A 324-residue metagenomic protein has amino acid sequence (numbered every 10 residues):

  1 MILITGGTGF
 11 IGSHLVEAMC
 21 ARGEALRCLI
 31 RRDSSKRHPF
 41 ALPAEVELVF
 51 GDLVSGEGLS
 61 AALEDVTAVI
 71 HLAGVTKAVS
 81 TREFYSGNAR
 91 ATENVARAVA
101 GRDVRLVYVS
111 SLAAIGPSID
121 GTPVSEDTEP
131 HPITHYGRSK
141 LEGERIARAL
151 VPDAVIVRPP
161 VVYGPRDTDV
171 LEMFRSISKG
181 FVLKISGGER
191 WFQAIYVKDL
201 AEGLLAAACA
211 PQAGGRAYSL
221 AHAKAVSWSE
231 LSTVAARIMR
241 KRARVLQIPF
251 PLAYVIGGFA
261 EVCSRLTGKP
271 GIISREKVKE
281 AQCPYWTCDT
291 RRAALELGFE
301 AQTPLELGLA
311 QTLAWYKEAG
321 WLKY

Functional and structural regions predicted by a protein language model:
I2-R22: N-terminal Rossmann NAD(P)H-binding glycine-rich loop of SDR-like oxidoreductase domains
L29-S34, D52-L53: N-terminal Rossmann-fold cofactor-binding loop
E47-R90, A98, I115: NAD(P)H-binding glycine-rich loop region in Rossmannoid oxidoreductase-like domains and their noncatalytic homologs
R90-H135, V155: Conserved Rossmann-fold NAD(P)-dependent oxidoreductase catalytic core, especially the SDR/UDP-sugar
H131-V155: Active-site Tyr-X1-5-Lys
R138, E142, D167-E172, S186-C209 (+1 more regions): Substrate-positioning beta->alpha
V155-E172: Flexible, glycine-rich beta-alpha linker
A210-I273, T290, E296, E306 (+2 more regions): Mid/C-terminal beta-alpha module of Rossmann-like enzyme folds, strongest in SDR-family dehydrogenases/epimerases
